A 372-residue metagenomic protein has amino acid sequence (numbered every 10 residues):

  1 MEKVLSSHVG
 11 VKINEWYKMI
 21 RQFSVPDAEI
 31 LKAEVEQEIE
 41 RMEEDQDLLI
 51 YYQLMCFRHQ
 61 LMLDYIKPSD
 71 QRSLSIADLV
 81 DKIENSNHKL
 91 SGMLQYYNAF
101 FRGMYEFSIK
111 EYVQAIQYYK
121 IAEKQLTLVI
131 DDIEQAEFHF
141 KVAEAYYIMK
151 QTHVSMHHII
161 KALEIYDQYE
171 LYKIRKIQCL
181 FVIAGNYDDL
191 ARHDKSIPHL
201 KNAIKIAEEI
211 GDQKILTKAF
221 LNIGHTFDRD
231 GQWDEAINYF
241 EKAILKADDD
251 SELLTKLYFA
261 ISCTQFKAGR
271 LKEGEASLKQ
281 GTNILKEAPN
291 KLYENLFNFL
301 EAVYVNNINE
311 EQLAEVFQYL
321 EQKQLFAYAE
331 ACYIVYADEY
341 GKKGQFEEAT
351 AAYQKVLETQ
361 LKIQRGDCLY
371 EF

Functional and structural regions predicted by a protein language model:
M1-R102, L278, L320-K323, Y328-Y333 (+1 more regions): Flexible inter-repeat linkers and adjacent short helices within tandem amphipathic alpha-helical repeat scaffolds
G10, Y51, Y97, E137 (+6 more regions): Residue register of alpha-helical TPR repeats
E15, C56-R58, R102, V142 (+7 more regions): Structural register within alpha-helical repeat arrays
M19, Q60, A99, E106 (+10 more regions): Residue at a conserved register position within TPR or TPR-like alpha-solenoid repeats
I20-E36, Y65-K82, K110-I121, Q151-K161 (+4 more regions): Helix-turn-helix repeat elements of alpha-solenoid scaffolds
Q22, L63, I109, V142 (+8 more regions): Structural motif corresponding to the intra-repeat A-B loop/turn of tetratricopeptide repeats
E38-L49, V80-L94, K124-I133, I165-K173 (+4 more regions): Flexible helix-coil transition and linker loops at the boundaries of alpha-helical arrays
C56-H157: Long, mid-chain structured domain cores
